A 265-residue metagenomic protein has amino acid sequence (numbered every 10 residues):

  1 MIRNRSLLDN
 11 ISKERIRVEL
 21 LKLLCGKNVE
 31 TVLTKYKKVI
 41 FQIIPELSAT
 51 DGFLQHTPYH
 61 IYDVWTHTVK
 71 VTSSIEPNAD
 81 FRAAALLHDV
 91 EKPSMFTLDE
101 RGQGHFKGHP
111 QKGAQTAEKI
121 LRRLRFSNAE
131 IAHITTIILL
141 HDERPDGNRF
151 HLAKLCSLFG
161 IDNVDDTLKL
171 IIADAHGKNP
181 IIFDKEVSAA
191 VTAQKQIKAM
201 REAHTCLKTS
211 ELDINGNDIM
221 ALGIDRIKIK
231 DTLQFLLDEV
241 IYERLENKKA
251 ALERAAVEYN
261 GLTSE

Functional and structural regions predicted by a protein language model:
M1-L86, V90-G108, K112-F126, I224 (+3 more regions): Glycine- and charge-enriched loop/helix tracts that form the active or gating conduit in phosphate/cation-handling
L33, I40-I43, I172, G177 (+1 more regions): FIC/Doc superfamily catalytic core
T34, K154-L158, M200-R201: Intrinsically disordered, low-complexity boundary segments flanking structured domains
I40-Q42, N163-D166, L207: A generic structural signal for short, non-catalytic loop/turn and secondary-structure boundary residues
V64-W65, V69, L140-S157, T209-A221 (+1 more regions): Generic detector of solvent-exposed, compositionally biased contiguous segments
T72-E186: Divalent metal-dependent catalytic cores for phosphoryl transfer on phosphate-bearing substrates
A117-K119, R123, K178-E265: Charged substrate- and nucleic-acid-binding regions of tRNA-handling and nucleotidyl-transfer enzymes, centered on
